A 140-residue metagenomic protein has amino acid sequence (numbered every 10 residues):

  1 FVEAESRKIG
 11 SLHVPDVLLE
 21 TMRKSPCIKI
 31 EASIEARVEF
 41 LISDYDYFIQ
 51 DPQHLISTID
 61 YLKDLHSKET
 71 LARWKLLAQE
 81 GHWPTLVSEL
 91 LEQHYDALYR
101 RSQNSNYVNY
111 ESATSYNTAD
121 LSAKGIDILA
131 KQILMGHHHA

Functional and structural regions predicted by a protein language model:
F1-K24, K29-E31: Glycine-rich phosphate-binding loop used to anchor ATP phosphates in small-molecule kinases, encompassing both
E20-A140: Conserved NTP phosphate-binding and transfer environment spanning the P-loop NTPase/kinase superfamily
